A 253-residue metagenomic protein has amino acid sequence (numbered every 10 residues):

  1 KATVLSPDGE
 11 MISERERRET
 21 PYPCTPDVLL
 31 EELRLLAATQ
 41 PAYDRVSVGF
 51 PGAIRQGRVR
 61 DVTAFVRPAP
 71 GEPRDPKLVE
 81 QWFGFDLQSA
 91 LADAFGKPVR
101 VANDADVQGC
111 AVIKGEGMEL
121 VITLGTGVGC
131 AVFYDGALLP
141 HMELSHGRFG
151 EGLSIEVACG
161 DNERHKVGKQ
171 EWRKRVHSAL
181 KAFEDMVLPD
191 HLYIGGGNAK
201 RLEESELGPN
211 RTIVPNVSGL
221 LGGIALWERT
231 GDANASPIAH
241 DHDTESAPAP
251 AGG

Functional and structural regions predicted by a protein language model:
K1-E31, P73, A137-H165: Short glycine-rich, Thr/Ser-proximal phosphate-binding strand/loop in the N-terminal lobe of ATP-dependent enzymes
K1-S6, C110, V128-Y134: Short beta-strand scaffold segments in enzyme catalytic cores
E19-R34, A38, D44-R45, A53-V112 (+3 more regions): Glycine-rich phosphate-binding loop and adjoining helix at the ATP-binding site of ATP-dependent phosphoryl-transfer
R45-S47, E119-T123, Y193: Short glycine-aspartate micro-motif
I54, F183, V187-N216: Glycine-rich phosphate-binding loops at beta-strand->alpha-helix junctions
Q81-Q108, A137-R175: Glycine-rich phosphate-binding loop plus the immediately following alpha-helix
G117-L120, T126-R148: Anionic-ligand binding region
W172-M186: A short, acidic, amphipathic alpha-helical segment used as a generic capping/interface helix at domain edges
